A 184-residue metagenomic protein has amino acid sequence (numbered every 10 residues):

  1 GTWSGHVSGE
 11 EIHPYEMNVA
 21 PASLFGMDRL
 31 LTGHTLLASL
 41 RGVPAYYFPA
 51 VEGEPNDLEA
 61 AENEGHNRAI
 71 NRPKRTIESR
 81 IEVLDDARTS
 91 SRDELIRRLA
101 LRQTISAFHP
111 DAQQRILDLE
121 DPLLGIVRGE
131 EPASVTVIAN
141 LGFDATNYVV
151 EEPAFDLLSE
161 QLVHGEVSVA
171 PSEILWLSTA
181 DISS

Functional and structural regions predicted by a protein language model:
G1-V135, F143-A145: Loop/helix patches that line or flank the sugar-binding groove of alpha-linked glycan CAZymes
D57-A60, Y148-V150, E166-S168: Short conserved micro-motifs at the rims of enzyme active sites and ligand-binding pockets
N140-L141, T179: Residues immediately flanking
L141-P153: Surface-exposed beta-strand/loop patches in extracellular or lumenal glycoproteins
E151-Q161: Solvent-exposed beta-hairpin/edge-strand motifs
G165-S184: C-terminal beta-strand-rich structural cap/linker in extracellular carbohydrate-active enzymes
